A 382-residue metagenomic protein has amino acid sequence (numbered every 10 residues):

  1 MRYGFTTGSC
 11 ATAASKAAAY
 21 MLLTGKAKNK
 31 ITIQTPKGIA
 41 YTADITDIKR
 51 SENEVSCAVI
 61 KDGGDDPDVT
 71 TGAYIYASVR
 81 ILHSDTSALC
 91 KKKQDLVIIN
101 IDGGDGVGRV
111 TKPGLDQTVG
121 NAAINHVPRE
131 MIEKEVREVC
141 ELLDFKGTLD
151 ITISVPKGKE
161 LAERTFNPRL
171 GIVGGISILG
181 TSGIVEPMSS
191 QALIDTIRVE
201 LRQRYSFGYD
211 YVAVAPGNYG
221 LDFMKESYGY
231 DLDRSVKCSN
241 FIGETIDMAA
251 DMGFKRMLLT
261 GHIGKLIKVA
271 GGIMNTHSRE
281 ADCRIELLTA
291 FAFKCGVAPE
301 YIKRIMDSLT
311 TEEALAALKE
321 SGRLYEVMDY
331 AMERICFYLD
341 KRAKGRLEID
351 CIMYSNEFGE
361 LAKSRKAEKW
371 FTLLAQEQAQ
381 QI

Functional and structural regions predicted by a protein language model:
M1-R164, P168-L170: Generic N-terminal targeting/processing segments that precede catalytic cores or assembly contacts
R2, G8, L170-I176, T181-N356: A structural signal for small-residue-enriched, beta-sheet-centric alpha/beta enzyme cores and oligomeric scaffold folds
L23-Y41, G106-I124, R164-F166, Y205-G220 (+3 more regions): Short N-terminal secondary-structure initiator segments
K37-I39, I81-H83, K157, N218-G220 (+2 more regions): Glycine-rich beta-alpha junction loops
Y76, S227-Y230, S364-W370: Surface-exposed flexible segments
A88, K112, A162, F223 (+2 more regions): Generic domain-boundary/flexible-linker signal
I98, R129, M332-I382: Extended hydrophobic packing segments that form well-structured cores
